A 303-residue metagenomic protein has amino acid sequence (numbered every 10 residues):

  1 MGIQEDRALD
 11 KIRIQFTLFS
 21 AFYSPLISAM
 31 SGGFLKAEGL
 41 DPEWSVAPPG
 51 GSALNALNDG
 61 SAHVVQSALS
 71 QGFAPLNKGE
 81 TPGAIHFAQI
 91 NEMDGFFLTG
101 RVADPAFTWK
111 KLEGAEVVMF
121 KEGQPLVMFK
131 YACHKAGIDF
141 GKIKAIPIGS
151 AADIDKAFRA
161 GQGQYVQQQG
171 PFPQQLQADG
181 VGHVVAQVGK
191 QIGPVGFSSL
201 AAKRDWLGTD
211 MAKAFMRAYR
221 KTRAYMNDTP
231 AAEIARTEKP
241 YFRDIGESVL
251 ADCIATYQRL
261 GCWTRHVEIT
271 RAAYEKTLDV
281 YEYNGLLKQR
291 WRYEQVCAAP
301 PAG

Functional and structural regions predicted by a protein language model:
G2-I138, A145-A151, A157, Q164-G170 (+3 more regions): Short, glycine-/small- and polar/acidic-enriched structural segments that line small-molecule recognition paths
F16, I90-T99, V181-D205, M216-Y219 (+3 more regions): Periplasmic-binding protein-like
E38, A84-I85, I234-R236, H266 (+1 more regions): Short, hydrophobic secondary-structure boundary micro-motifs
L69, E80, A152-F242: Pocket-lining segment of extracytoplasmic ligand-binding domains
G114, A178, A298: Phosphate-coordinating loops and pocket residues in cytosolic domains that bind phosphorylated ligands
G208-L286: Secondary-structure end/capping motifs
L278-G303: Conserved C-terminal helix/tail region of periplasmic/extracytoplasmic solute-binding proteins
